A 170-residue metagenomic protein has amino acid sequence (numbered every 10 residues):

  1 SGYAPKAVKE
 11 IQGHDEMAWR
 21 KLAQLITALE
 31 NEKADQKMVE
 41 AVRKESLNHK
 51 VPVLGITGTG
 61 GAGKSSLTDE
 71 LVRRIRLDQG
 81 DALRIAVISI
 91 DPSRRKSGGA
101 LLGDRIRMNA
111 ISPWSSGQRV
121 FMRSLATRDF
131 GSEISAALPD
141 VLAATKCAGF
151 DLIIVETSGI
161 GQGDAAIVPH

Functional and structural regions predicted by a protein language model:
S1-V53: Extreme N-terminal, non-catalytic leader segments that precede Walker-type/kinase nucleotide-binding cores
L29-V51, A62, L71-I167: Nucleotide-state-sensitive switch-loop elements of NTP-binding domains
L67: Hydrophobic positions on the alpha1 helix immediately C-terminal to the Walker A/P-loop
